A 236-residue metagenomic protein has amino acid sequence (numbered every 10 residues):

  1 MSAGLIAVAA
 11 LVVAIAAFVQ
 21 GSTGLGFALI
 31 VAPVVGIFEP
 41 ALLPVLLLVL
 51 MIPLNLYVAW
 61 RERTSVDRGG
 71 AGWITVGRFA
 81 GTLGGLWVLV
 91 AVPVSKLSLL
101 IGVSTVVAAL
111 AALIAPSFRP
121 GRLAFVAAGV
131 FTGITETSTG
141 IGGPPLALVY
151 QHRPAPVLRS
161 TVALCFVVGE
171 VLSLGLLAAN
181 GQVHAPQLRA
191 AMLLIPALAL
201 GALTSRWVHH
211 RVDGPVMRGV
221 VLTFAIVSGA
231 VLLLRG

Functional and structural regions predicted by a protein language model:
A3, A7, V45, V49 (+4 more regions): Alpha-helical transmembrane segments of integral membrane proteins
I6-G72, G129, E136, G143-A202: Small-residue-rich hydrophobic segments that form or flank transmembrane alpha-helices in multi-pass membrane proteins
G24, E39-P40, P93-L97, P154 (+1 more regions): A helix-boundary/kink motif common to multi-pass secondary transporters, especially Major Facilitator Superfamily
A32, L86-V90, R206-W207: Small-residue-mediated transmembrane helix hinge/kink sites in multi-pass secondary transporters
L42-L113: Membrane helix-loop-helix hairpins that form the core translocation module of multi-pass transporters
W73, A202-A225: Interfacial loop-to-transmembrane junctions
I101-V103, L110-T132: Alpha-helical multi-pass membrane helix bundles of inner-membrane/thylakoid proteins, especially permease cores
A230-G236: Juxtamembrane boundary at the C-terminal end of a transmembrane helix
